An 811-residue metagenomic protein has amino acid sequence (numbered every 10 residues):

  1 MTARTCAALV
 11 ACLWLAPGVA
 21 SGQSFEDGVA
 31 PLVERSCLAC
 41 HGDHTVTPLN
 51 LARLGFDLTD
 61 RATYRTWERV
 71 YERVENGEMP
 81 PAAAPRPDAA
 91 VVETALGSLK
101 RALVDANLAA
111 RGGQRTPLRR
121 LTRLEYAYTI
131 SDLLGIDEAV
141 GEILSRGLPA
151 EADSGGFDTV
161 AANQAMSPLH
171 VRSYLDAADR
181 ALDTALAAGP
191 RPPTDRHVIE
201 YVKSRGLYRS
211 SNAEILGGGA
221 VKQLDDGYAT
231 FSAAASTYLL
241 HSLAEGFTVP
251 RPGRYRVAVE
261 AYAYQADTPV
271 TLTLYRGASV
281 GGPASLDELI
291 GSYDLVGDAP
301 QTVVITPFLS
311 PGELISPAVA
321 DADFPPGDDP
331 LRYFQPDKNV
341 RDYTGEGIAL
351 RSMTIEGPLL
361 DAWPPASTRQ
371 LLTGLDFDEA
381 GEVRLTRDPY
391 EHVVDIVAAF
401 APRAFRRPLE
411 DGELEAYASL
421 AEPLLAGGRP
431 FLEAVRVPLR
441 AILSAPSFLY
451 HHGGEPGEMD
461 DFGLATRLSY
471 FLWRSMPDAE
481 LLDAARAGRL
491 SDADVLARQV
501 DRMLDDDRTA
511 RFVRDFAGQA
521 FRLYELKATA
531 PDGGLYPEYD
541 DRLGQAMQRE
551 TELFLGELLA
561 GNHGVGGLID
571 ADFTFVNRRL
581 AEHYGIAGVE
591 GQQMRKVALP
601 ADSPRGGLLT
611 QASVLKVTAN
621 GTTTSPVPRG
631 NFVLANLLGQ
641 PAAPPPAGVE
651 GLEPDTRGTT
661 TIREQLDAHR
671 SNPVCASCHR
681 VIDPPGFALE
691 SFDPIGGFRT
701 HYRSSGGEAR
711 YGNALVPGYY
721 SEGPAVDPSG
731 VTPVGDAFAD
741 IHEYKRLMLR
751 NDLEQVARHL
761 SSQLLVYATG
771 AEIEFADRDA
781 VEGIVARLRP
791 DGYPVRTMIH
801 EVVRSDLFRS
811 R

Functional and structural regions predicted by a protein language model:
M1-R4: N-terminal secretory signal peptides that target proteins for export/translocation
C6-G18: Bacterial N-terminal signal peptides
Q23-N50, A62-E78, A82-R811: Low-complexity, glycine/serine/threonine/alanine-rich intrinsically disordered linker and propeptide segments
G55: The substrate-binding groove and active-site-proximal loops of carbohydrate-active enzymes, especially glycoside
T59: Glycine-rich, highly charged phosphate/nucleotide-binding loops
